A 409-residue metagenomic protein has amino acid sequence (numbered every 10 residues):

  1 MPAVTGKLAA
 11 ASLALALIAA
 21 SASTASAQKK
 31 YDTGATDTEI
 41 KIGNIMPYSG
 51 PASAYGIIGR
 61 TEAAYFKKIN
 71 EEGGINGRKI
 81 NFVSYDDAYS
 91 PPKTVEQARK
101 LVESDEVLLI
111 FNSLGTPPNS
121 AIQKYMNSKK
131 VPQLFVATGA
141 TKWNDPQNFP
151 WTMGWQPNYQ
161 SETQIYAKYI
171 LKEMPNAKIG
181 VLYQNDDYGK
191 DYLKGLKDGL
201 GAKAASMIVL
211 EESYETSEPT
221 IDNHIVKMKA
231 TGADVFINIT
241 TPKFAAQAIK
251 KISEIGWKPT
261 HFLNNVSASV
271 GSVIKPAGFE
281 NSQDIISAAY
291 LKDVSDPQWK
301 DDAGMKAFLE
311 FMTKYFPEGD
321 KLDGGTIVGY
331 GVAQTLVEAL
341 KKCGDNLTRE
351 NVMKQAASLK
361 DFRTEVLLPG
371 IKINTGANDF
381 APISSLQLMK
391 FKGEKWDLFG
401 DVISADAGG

Functional and structural regions predicted by a protein language model:
M1-K41, I403-G409: Short, low-complexity disordered leader/linker segments with a strong preference for bacterial N-terminal type II
A27-N44, E71-K79, L171-K178, N346: Immediate post-signal peptide segment of exported/extracytoplasmic ligand-binding proteins
Q28-Y31, E39, A54-R60, E72-D145 (+3 more regions): Beta-alpha junction/loop-to-helix N-cap segments that form part of ligand/metal-binding clefts
Y31-A63, Y85-P92, L114-G115, L182-D191 (+3 more regions): Extracytoplasmic "Venus flytrap"
P92-E96, E103, T141-N144, F149-I255 (+1 more regions): Extracellular/periplasmic Venus flytrap/periplasmic-binding protein
L101-L114, L134-V136, I179-Y183, G232-P242 (+3 more regions): Periplasmic-binding protein-like
I252-V328, V402-D406: Extracellular/periplasmic periplasmic-binding protein-like sensory domains
K314-Y315, G319-I327, V337-W396: Segments of small-molecule ligand-sensing domains
